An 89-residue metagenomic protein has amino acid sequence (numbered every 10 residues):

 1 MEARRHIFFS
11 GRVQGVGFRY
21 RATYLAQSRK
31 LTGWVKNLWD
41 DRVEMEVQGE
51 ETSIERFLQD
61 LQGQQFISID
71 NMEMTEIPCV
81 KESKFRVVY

Functional and structural regions predicted by a protein language model:
M1-Y89: Intrinsically disordered, low-complexity, mixed-charge
